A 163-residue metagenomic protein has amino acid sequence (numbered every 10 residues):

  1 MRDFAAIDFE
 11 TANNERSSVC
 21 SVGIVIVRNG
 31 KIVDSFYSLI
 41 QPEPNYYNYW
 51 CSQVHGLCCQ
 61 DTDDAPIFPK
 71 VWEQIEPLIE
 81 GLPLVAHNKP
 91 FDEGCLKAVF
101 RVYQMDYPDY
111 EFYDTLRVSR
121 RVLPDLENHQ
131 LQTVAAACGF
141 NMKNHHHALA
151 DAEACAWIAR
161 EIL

Functional and structural regions predicted by a protein language model:
M1-D109, P124-H146: Conserved non-catalytic scaffold segment of RNase H-like nuclease domains
T11-N13, R117, A154: Short, glycine/acidic-enriched loop or turn micro-motifs at the edges of active sites
D106-S119: Conserved beta-strand -> loop -> alpha-helix junction used to position metal-binding or nucleic-acid-contacting
R117-R120, A136, W157-R160: Generic alpha-helical structural context detector
H147-R160: Acidic, divalent-metal-coordinating active-site segment for phosphoryl/phosphodiester hydrolysis, typified by short
